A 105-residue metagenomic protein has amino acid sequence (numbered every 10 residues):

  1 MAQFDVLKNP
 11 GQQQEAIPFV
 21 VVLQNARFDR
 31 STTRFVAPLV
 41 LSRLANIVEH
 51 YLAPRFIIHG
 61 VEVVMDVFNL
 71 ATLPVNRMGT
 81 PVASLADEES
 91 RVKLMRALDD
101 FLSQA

Functional and structural regions predicted by a protein language model:
M1-D5, R43, L85, L98-D99: Short N-terminal helix-initiation segments at or just after the protein's N-terminus
Q3-V6, P10, Q14-R55: Compact nucleic-acid interaction/catalytic patches
F56-A105: C-terminal terminal-subdomain/extension
